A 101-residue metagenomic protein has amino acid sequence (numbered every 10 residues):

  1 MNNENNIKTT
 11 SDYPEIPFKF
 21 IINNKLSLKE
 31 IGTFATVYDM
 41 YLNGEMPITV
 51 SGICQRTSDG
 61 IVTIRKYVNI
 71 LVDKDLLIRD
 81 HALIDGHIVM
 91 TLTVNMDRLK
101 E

Functional and structural regions predicted by a protein language model:
M1-N3, M96-E101: Charged low-complexity intrinsically disordered patches
M1-S51: Short recognition helix of helix-turn-helix/winged-helix DNA-binding domains
M40-M96: Winged helix-turn-helix DNA-binding recognition segment
